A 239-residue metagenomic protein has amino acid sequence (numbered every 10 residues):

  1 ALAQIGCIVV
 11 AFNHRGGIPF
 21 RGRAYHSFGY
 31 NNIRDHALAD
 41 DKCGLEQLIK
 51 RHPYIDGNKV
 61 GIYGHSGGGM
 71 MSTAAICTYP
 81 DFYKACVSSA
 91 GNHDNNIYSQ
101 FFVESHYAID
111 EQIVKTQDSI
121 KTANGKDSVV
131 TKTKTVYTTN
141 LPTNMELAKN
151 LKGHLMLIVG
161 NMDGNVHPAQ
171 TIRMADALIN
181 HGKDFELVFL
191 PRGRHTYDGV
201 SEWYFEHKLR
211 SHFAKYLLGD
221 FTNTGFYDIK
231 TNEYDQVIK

Functional and structural regions predicted by a protein language model:
A1-K59, Y63-H65, H93, Y98-Q100 (+1 more regions): Cap/lid segment of the alpha/beta-hydrolase catalytic domain
I5-I8, D56-K59, D81-A85, K152-H154 (+1 more regions): Loop/turn elements at helix/coil->beta-strand transitions in domains of secreted/extracellular proteins
R21-A24, I33-D35, G69-Y137, E146-K152 (+1 more regions): Hydrolase active-site cap/lid region
I62-G64, S89, I158: Short beta-strand immediately N-terminal to the catalytic nucleophile in serine-hydrolase-like folds
I120-V136, A169, I179-E186, P191-T196 (+1 more regions): Alpha/beta-hydrolase-fold serine-hydrolase catalytic core, especially in secreted/extracellular enzymes
L151, L157-V159, D163: Short beta-strand/loop motif that positions the catalytic acidic residue of the alpha/beta-hydrolase fold
G164-R173: Conserved alpha/beta-hydrolase "acid-adjacent" motif
